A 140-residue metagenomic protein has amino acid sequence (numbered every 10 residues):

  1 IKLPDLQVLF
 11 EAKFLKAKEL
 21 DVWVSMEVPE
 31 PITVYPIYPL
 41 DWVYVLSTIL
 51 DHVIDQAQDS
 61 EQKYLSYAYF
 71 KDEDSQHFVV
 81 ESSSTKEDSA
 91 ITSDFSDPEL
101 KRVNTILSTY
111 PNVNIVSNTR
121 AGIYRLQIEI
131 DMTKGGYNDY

Functional and structural regions predicted by a protein language model:
I1-L20: Short beta-to-alpha transition helix within the HATPase_c
P4-V8, Y44, P98: Charged, alpha-helix-enriched surfaces in structured cytosolic catalytic cores of large nucleotide-utilizing machines
D21-S25, Y64-S66, N114: Residues at or immediately flanking beta-strands
V24-L46: Conserved short strand/loop->alpha-helix "switch" segment adjacent to the catalytic nucleotide/phosphoryl-transfer site
M26-E30, K71-E73, S84, T119: Heptad-repeat coiled-coil segments of the DHp/HisKA dimerization-phosphoacceptor module
Y38-L65, I106: Conserved ATP-binding N-box helix of the HATPase_c
D72-T105, E129-I130, G135-D139: Glycine-rich/acidic phosphate-handling loop/turn and adjacent ATP-lid/helix of nucleotide-binding kinase/ATPase domains
L100-L126, M132: Conserved glycine-/histidine-rich ATP-lid loop and adjacent helix of the Bergerat-fold HATPase_c
